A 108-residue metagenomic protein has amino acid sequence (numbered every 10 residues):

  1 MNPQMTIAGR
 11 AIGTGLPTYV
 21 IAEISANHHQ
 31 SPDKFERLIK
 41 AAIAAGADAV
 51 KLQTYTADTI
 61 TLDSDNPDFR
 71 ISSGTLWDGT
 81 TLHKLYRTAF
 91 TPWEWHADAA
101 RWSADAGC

Functional and structural regions predicted by a protein language model:
M1-I21, H96: N-terminal amphipathic alpha-helix/helix-capping segment at the start of soluble metabolic enzymes
P3, S31-P32, L62-N66, P92-H96: Active-site-adjacent beta->alpha loops and helix N-cap segments on the catalytic face of soluble alpha/beta enzymes
T18-I21, D78-T81, R101-A104: Structural/interface elements that position substrates and couple domains in central-metabolism enzymes
V20-A22, V50-L52, C108: Hydrophobic faces of well-ordered beta-strands that scaffold small-molecule active sites in alpha/beta enzyme cores
E23, A42: Conserved, mostly hydrophobic/aromatic
Q30, D48-T88: Glycine-rich, proline-tolerant flexible connector loops at the mouths of alpha/beta enzymes
E94-C108: A structural motif corresponding to the C-terminal end of an alpha-helix and its immediate exit/capping segment
